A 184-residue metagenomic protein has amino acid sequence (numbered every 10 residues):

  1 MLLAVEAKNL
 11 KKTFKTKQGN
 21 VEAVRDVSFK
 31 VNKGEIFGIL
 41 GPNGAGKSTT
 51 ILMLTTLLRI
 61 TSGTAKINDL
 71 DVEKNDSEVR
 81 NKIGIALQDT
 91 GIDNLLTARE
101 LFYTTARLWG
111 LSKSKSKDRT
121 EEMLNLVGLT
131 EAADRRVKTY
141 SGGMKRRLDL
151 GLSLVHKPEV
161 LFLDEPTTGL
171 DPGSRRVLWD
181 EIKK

Functional and structural regions predicted by a protein language model:
L2-A4, K12-D26, K33, D76: A short, flexible loop at the N-terminus of ABC-type nucleotide-binding domains that lies
P42-G46: Walker A (P-loop) phosphate-binding loop of ABC-type ATPase nucleotide-binding domains
G63-K74, V79: Conserved ABC transporter NBD signature motif
Y103, R107, S114-A132: Conserved ABC ATPase "signature" region
R136-Y140: Conserved ABC ATPase signature
K157: Conserved catalytic motifs of ABC-family nucleotide-binding domains
L161-D164: Catalytic Walker B motif of ABC-type/P-loop ATPase nucleotide-binding domains
